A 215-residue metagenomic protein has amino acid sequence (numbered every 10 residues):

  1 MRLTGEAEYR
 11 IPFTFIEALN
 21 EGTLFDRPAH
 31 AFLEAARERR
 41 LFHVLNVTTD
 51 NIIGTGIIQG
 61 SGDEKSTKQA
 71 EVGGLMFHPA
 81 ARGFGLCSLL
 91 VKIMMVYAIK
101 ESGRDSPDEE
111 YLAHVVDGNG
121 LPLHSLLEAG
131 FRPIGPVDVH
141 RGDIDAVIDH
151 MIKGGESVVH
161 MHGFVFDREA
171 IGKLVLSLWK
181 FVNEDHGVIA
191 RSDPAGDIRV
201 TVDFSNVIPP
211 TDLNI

Functional and structural regions predicted by a protein language model:
M1-T14, I171: A short beta-loop-alpha structural element at the N-terminal edge of CoA-dependent acyl/N-acetyltransferase catalytic
L19-T48, I57: Active-site rim helix/loop that mediates acceptor-substrate recognition in acyltransferases
T49-T55, A70: Glycine-rich phosphate/pyrophosphate-binding loop shared by adenosine-nucleotide-utilizing enzymes
S66-P79, H114: Conserved acetyl-CoA binding element of GNAT-fold acetyltransferases
F77, G83-K100, H124, E128: Conserved acetyl-CoA-binding loop-helix of GNAT-fold acetyltransferases
G103-R104, D117-P136: Conserved active-site alpha-helix within GNAT-family acetyltransferase domains
E109-L123, H140-I144: Conserved beta-strand-loop-alpha-helix junction that forms the acyl-donor binding cleft
V139-N214: C-terminal "cap" of GNAT-fold acetyltransferases
